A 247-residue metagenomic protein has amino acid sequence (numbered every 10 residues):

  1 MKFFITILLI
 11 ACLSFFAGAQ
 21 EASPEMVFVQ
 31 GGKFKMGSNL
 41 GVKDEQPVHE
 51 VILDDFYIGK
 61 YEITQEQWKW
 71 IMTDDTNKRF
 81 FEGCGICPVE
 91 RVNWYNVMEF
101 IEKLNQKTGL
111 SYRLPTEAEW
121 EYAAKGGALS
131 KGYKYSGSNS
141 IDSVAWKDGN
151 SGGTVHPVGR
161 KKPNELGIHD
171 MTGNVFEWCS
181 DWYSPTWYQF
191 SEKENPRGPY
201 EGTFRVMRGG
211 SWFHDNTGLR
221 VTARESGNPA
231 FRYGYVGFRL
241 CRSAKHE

Functional and structural regions predicted by a protein language model:
M1-I5: Positively charged n-region of N-terminal signal peptides that target proteins for export
T6-S14: Bacterial N-terminal signal peptides
A17-P24: Boundary at the C-terminal end of the N-terminal hydrophobic targeting segment
P24, L110-S111, P163-L166: Short loop/turn microsegments at loop-to-beta-strand junctions
E25-K35: Mature N-terminal segment immediately following signal peptide/propeptide cleavage in secreted/periplasmic
K33-G41, I52-I141, D181-Y188, R242-E247: Active-site microenvironments of metalloenzymes and redox enzymes
G41-V51, E82, A128-L129, Y133 (+2 more regions): Surface-exposed recognition segments
S143-I168: A short, contiguous structural element within a folded domain that forms the immediate neighborhood of a functional site
